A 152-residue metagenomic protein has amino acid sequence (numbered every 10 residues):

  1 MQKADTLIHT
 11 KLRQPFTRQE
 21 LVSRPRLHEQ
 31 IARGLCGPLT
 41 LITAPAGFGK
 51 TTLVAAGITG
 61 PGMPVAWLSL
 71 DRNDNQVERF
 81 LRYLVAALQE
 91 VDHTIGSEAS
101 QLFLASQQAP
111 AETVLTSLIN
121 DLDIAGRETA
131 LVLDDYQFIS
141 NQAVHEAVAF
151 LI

Functional and structural regions predicted by a protein language model:
M1-I31, S97-F103: Conserved adenine-nucleotide phosphate-binding loops and their immediately adjacent elements
T6, T10, R26-L27, T52-A56 (+4 more regions): Alpha-helical sensor/transducer elements of the RecA-like P-loop NTPase core
R33, D121-A125, L151-I152: Conserved catalytic network of the ASCE P-loop NTPase/AAA+ motor domain
L39: Walker A (P-loop) ATP-phosphate-binding motif of ABC ATPase nucleotide-binding domains
I42: Hydrophobic anchor at the beta1->P-loop junction of P-loop NTPases
P45: P-loop (Walker A) phosphate-binding loop of NTP-binding proteins
F48, T52-T129, F138-S140: Conserved phosphate-binding/catalytic loops and adjacent sensor/switch elements of nucleotide-binding enzymes, spanning
D134-D135: Walker B catalytic acidic pair
